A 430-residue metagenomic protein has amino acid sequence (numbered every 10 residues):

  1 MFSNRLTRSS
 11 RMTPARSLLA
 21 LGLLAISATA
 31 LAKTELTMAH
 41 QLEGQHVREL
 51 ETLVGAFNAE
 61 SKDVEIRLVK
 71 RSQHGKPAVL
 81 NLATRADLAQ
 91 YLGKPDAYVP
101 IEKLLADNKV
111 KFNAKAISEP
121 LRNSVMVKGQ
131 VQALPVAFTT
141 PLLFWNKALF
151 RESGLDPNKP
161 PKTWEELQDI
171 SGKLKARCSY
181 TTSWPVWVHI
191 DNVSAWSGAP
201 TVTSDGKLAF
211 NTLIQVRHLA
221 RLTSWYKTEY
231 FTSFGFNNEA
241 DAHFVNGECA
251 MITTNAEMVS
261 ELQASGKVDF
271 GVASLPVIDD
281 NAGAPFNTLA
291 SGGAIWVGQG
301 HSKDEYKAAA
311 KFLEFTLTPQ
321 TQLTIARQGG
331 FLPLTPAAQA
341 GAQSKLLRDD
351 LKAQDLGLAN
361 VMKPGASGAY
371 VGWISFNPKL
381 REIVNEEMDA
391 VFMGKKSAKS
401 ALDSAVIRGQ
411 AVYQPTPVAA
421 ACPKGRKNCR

Functional and structural regions predicted by a protein language model:
F2, A20, L31-P95, D107-F112 (+6 more regions): Conserved N-terminal structural module of periplasmic/extracytoplasmic solute-binding proteins
E60, S153, S224-F231, S265-L332 (+1 more regions): Extracytoplasmic/periplasmic substrate-recognition and gating elements
V79-L82, A250-N255, G271-A273: Paired acidic/hydrophobic, glycine-rich loop segments that form the ligand-binding mouth/hinge of periplasmic-binding
D87-L142, Q168, G271-A273, A359: Hinge/lid segment of periplasmic solute-binding proteins
V127-V136, P141, E165-L208, I214 (+1 more regions): Extracytoplasmic/periplasmic solute-binding protein
I170-G172, K207-F234: Glycine-centered hinge/linker elements that transmit conformational signals in sensory and ligand-binding systems
R327-E386, A390, V418-R430: Long, aromatic- and glycine/proline-rich binding clefts that accommodate carbohydrate-like moieties
